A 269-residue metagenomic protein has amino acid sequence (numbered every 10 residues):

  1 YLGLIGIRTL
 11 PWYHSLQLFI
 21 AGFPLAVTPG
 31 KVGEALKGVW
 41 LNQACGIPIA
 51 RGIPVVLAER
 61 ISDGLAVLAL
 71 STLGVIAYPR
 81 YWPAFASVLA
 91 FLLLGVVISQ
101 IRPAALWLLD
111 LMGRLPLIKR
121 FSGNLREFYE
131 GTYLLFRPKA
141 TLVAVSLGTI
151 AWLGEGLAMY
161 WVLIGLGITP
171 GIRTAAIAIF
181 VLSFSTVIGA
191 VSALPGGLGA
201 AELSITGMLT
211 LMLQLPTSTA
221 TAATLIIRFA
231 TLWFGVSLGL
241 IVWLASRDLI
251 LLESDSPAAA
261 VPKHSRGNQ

Functional and structural regions predicted by a protein language model:
Y1-I20, A77-G189, L215-L225, A230-Q269: Predominantly cytoplasmic-facing regulatory/coupling regions of multi-pass membrane proteins
Y1-I5, K37, L41, G74 (+3 more regions): Hydrophobic alpha-helical interface/terminus motif in multipass membrane transporters
Y1-W12, L16-G46: Extended non-transmembrane interhelical loops and adjacent amphipathic helices of multipass membrane proteins
A21-G30, V181-E202: Transmembrane alpha-helix interface/packing and boundary motifs in multi-pass membrane proteins, characterized by
A21-P29, A50-V75, I188, L225-S237: Membrane-embedded alpha-helical segments of transport systems, primarily multispan ion/solute transporters
G33, L65-L73, L89-A90, A158: Membrane-embedded alpha-helical core segments of multi-pass
E34, E155, M159, E202: Functionally critical, cavity-lining and gating residues within the transmembrane helices of 12-TM secondary
L41-I49, V181, L203-T219: Interfacial segments of multi-pass membrane proteins
